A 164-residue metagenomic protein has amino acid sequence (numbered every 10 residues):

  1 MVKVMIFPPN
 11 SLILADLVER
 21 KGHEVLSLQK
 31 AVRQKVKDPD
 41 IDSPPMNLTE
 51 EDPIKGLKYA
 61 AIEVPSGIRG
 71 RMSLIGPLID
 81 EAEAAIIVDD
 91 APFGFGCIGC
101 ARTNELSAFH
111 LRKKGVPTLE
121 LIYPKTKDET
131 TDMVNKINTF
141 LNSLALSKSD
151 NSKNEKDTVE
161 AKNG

Functional and structural regions predicted by a protein language model:
M1-G164: An N-terminal assembly and electron-transfer interface module characteristic of large anaerobic redox and radical
